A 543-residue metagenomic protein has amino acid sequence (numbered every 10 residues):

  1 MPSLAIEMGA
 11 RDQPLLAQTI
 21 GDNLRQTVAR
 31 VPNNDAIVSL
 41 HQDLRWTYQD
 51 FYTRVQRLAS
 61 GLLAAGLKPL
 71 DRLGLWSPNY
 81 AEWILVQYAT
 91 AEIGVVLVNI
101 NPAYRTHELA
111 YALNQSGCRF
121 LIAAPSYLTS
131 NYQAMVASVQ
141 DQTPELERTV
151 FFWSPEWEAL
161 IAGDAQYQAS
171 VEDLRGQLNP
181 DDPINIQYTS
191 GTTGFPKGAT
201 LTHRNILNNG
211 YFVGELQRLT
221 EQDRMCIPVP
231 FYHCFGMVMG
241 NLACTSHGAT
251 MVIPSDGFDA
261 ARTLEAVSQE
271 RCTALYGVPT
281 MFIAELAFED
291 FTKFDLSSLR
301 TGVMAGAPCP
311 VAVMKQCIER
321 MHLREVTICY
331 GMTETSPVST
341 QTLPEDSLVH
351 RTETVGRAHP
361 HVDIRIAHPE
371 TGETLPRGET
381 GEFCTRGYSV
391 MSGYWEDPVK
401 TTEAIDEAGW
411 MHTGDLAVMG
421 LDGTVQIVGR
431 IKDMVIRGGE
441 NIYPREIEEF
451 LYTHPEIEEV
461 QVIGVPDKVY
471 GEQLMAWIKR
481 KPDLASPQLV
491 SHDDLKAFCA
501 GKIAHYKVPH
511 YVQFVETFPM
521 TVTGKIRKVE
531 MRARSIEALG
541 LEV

Functional and structural regions predicted by a protein language model:
L16, A36-Y88, R105-A110, E158-A162 (+1 more regions): Conserved AMP-binding/adenylate-forming core of the ANL superfamily
A17-Q18, P32-N33, F151, P155 (+3 more regions): Conserved pre-ATP/AMP-binding loop-to-beta segment of ANL
R45-Q49, I184-N208: Conserved AMP-binding A3 loop
A64-A65, I93-A162: Structural core segment of the AMP-binding/adenylate-forming
Y104-N114, L121-A123, L275, G387 (+5 more regions): AMP-binding/adenylate-forming catalytic core of the ANL superfamily
L207-R224, C234-A274, F288: Conserved AMP-binding/adenylation subdomain of ANL enzymes
A249, L264, Q269-G277, L286-H350 (+1 more regions): Gly/Ser/Thr-rich phosphate-binding loop
R357-H361, E373-A404, E440-I442: Conserved ATP/PPi-binding loop(s) of AMP-dependent carboxylate-activating enzymes
